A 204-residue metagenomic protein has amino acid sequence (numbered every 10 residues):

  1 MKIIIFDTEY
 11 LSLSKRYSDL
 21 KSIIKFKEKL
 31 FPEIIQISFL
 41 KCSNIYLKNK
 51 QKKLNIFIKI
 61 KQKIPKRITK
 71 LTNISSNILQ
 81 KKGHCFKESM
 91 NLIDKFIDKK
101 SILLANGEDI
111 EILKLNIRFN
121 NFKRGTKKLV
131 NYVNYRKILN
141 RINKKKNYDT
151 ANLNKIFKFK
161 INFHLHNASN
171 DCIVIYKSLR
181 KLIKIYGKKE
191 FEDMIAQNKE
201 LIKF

Functional and structural regions predicted by a protein language model:
M1-L47: Entry/capping segment at the start of metal-dependent catalytic domains with acidic active-site entry clusters
R16, Q80, H164-L165: Short loop/turn and capping residues at structural boundaries
F26-E28, M90, N152: Intrinsically disordered, low-complexity segments enriched in polar/charged residues with Gly/Pro, especially when
F31-I74, D94-F204: Metal-dependent phosphoesterase core characteristic of DEDDh/y 3'-5' exonuclease domains
T69-L92: Metal-dependent phosphoesterase signature
